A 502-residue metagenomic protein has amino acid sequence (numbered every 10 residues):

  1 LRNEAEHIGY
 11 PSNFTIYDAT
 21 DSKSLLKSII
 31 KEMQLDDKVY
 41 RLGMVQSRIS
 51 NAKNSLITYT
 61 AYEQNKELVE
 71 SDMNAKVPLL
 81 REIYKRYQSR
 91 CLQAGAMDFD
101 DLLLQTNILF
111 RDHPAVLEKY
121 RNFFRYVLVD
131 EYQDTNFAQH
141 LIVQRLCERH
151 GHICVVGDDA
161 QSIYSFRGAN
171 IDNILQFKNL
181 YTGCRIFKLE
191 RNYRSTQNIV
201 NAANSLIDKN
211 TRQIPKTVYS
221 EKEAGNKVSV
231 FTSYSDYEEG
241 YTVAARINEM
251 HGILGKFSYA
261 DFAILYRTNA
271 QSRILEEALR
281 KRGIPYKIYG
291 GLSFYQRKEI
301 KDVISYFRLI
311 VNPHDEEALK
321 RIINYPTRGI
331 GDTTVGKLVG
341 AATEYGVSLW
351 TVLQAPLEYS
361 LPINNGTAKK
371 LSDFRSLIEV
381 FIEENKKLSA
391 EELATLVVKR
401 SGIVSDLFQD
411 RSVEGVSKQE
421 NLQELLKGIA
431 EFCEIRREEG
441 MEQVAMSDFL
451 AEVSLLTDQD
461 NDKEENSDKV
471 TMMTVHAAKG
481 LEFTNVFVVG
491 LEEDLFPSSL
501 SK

Functional and structural regions predicted by a protein language model:
L1-R2, A160-R167, R194-S195, Y289-V311 (+1 more regions): Short alpha-helix plus adjacent loop in nuclease-associated cores
L1-R48, K53, I57-E63, F231 (+1 more regions): Conserved P-loop NTPase-based nucleic-acid remodeling module centered on helicase motor cores
L1-Y17, K23, A94, L117-E118 (+3 more regions): P-loop NTPase Walker
T15-A19, L35-L42, V69-V77, Q93-D100 (+12 more regions): Conserved phosphate/pyrophosphate-binding and hydrolysis machinery centered on Walker-type P-loop NTPases, extending
D18, V69-Q176, R191-S195, V397: Conserved helicase NTPase motor core
L25, R149-H152, D158-A160, Y181-I186 (+5 more regions): Short glycine-/polar-rich loops that comprise or flank the Walker A/P-loop and associated switch/sensor motifs
M73, S258, S272-I284, R297 (+1 more regions): Conserved helicase C-terminal RecA-like lobe
T182-R185, E190-P285, R308-N312, E344 (+2 more regions): Helicase P-loop NTPase motor core
